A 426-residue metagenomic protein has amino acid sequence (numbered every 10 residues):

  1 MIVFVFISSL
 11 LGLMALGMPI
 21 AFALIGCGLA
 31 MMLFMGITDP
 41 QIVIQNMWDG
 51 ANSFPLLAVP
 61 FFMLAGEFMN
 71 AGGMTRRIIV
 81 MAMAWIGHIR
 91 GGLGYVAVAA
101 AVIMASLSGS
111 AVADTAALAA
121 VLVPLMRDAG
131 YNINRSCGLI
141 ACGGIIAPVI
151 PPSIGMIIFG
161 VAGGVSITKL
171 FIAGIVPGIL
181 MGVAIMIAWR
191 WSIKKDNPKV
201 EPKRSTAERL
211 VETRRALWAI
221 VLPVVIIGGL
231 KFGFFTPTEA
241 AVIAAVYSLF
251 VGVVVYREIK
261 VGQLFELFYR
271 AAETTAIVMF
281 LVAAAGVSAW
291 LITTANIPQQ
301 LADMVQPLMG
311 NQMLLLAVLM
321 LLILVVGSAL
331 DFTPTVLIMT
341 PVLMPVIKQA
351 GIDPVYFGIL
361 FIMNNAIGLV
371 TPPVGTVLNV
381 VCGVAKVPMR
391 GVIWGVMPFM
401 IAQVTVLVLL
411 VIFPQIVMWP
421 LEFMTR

Functional and structural regions predicted by a protein language model:
M1-R426: Alpha-helical transmembrane segments of multi-pass membrane transport proteins
